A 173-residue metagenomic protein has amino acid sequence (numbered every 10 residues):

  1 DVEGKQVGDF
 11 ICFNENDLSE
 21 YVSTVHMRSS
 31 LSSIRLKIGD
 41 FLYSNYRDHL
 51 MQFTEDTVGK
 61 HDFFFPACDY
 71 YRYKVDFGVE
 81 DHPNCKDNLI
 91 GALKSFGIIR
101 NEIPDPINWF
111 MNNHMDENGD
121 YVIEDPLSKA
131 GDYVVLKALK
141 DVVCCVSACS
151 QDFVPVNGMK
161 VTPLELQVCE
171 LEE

Functional and structural regions predicted by a protein language model:
D1-E173: Acidic, Ser/Thr/Pro
